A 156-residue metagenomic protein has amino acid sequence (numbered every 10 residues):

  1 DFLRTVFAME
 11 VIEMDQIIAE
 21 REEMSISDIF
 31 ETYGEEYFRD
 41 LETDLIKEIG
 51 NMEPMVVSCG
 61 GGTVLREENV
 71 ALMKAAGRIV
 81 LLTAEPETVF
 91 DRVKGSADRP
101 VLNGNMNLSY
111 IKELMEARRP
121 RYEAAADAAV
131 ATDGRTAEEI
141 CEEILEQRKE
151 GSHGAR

Functional and structural regions predicted by a protein language model:
D1, E68-A71, D91-G95, E142-E143: Short amphipathic alpha-helical segments
D1-S25, R78, K149-R156: Glycine-rich phosphate-binding loop of ATP-dependent small-molecule kinases
F2, V6, E116-R156: NTP-dependent small-molecule kinase module
I12-T63, E67-L72, R99-P100: ATP-dependent small-molecule kinase phosphotransfer cores that center on conserved nucleotide phosphate-binding segments
D44-L45, E68-N69, Y110, R118 (+1 more regions): Short acidic active-site motifs
M55, R78, D127-A128: Well-ordered beta-strand positions
G61-T63, E85-E87, R135: Short glycine-rich anion-binding loops that position phosphate/pyrophosphate groups of nucleotides and phosphorylated
A75-P120: A glycine- and Lys/Arg-enriched "phosphate-lid" helix/loop adjacent to the NTP-binding pocket of small-molecule kinases
